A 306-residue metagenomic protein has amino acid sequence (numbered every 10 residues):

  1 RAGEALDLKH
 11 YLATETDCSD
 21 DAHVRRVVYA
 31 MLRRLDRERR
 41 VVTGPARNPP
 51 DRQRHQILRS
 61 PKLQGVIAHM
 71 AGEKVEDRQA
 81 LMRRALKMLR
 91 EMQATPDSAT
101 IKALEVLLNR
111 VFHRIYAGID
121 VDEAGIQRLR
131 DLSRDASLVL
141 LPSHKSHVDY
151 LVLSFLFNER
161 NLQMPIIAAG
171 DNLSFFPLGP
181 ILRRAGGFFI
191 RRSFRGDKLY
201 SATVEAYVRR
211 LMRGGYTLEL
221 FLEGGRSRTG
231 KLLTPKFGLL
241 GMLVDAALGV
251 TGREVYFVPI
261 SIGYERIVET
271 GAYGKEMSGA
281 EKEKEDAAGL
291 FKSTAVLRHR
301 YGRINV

Functional and structural regions predicted by a protein language model:
R1-V306: Membrane-interfacial terminal anchoring regions of lipid-handling membrane enzymes
